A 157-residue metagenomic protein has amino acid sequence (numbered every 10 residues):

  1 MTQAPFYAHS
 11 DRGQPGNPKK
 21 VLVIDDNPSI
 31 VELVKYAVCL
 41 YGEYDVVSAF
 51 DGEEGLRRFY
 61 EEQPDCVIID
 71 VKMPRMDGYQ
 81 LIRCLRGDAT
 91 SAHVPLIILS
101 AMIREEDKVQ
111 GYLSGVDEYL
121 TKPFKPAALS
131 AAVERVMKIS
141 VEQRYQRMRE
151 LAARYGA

Functional and structural regions predicted by a protein language model:
Y7, R12-G13, V141-A157: CheY-like receiver
P28-V47: Two-component/phosphorelay signaling modules centered on CheY-like receiver
S48-C66: Acidic, metal-coordinating helix/loop segments flanking the phosphotransfer/catalytic sites of two-component signaling
M73: Receiver (REC) domain active-site loop signature in two-component systems and cognate sites in sensor histidine kinases
F124-E134, Y145: C-terminal output helix
